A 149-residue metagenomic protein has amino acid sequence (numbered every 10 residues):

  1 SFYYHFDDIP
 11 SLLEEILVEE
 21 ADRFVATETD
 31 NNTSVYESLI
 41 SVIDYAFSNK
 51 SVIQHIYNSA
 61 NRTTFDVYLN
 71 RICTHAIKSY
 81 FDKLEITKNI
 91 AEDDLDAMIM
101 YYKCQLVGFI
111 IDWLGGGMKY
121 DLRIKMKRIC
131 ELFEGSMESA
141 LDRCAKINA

Functional and structural regions predicted by a protein language model:
Y3-N32, Y36, I40: An amphipathic alpha-helix adjacent to DNA-recognition modules
I16-F24, N49, I53, H75-L84 (+2 more regions): A short secondary-structure junction motif
E20-T27, N31, Y45, Q105-G116: Solvent-exposed, amphipathic alpha-helical segments
D22, S79, A91-A97, G115 (+2 more regions): Protein-protein interaction and targeting regions used for scaffolding, dimerization, and localization
E28, I53-Y57, L84, W113-G117 (+2 more regions): Secondary-structure edge/capping motif, primarily at the C-terminal ends of alpha-helices and the immediately following
T33-D82: Helical hydrophobic small-molecule/effector-binding pocket
R62-T87, D93-G108, E131, E138: Amphipathic alpha-helical packing segments from all-alpha helical-bundle domains
C104, G115-A149: C-terminal peripheral helix-coil segments that are non-catalytic and often amphipathic
